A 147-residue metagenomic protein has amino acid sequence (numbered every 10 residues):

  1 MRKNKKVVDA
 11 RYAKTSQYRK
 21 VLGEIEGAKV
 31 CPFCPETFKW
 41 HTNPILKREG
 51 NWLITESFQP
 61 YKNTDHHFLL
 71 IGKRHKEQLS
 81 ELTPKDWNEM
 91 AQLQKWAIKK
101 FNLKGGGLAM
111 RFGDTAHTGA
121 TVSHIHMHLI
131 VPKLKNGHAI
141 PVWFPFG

Functional and structural regions predicted by a protein language model:
M1-G147: HIT superfamily nucleotide-processing domains
